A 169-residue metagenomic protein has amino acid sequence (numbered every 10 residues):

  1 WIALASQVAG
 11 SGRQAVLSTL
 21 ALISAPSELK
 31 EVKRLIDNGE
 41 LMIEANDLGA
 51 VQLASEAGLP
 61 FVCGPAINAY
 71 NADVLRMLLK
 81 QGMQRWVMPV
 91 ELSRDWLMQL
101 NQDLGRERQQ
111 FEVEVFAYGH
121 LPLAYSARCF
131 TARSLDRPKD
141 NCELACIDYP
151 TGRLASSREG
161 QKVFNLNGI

Functional and structural regions predicted by a protein language model:
W1-A69, D73, V87-I169: Active-site pocket-lining/capping segments in soluble small-molecule metabolic enzymes
G82-M83: As written
